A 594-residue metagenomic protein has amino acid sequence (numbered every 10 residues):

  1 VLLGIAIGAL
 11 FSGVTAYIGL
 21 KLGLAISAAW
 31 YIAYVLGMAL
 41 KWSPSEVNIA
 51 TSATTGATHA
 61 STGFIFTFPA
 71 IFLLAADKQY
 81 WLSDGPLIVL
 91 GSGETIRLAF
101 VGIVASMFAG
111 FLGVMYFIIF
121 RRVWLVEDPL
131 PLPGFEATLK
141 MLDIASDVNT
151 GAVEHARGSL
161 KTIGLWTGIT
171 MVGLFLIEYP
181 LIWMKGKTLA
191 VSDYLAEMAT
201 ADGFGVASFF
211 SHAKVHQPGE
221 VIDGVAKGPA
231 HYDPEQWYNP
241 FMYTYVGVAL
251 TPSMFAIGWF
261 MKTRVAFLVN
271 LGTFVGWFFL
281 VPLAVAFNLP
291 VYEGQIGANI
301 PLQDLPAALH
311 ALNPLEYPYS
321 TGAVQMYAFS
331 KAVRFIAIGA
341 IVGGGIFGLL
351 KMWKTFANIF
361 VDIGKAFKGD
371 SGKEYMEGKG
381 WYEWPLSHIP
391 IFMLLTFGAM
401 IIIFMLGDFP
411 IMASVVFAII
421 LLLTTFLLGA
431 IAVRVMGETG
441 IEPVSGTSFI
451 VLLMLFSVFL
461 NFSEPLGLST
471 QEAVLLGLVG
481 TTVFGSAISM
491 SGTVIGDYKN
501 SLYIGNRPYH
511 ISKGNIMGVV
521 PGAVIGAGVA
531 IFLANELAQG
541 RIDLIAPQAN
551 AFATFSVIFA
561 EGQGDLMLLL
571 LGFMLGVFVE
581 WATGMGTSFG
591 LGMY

Functional and structural regions predicted by a protein language model:
V1-Y594: Alpha-helical multipass membrane-protein architecture
